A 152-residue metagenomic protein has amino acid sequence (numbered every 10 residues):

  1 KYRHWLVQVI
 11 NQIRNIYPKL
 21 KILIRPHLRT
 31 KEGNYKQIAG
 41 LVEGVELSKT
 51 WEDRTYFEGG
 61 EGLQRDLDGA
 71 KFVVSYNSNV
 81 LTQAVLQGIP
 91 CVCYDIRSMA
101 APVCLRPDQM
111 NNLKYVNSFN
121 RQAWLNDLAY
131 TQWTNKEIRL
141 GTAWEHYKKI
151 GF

Functional and structural regions predicted by a protein language model:
K1-Q37: Conserved catalytic-core segment of nucleotide-activated headgroup transferases in glycan assembly
L20, L28-T82, L86: Donor nucleotide-activated moiety binding/catalytic core segment of transferases that use nucleotide-activated donors
L20-I22, C91-V92, D127-T131: Hydrophobic anchor at the start of a short beta-strand that flanks the dinucleotide cofactor-binding loop
G40-L41, V92-C93, M110: Short, hinge-like loop/turn segments at secondary-structure boundaries
V74, P90-C93: Short hydrophobic beta-strand element within catalytic cores of glycosyltransferases and related nucleotide-activated
N79, P90, R97-S98: Flexible glycine-rich beta->alpha loop in the catalytic core of nucleotide-sugar glycosyltransferases
L81-Q83, M99-P102: Short gly/pro/ser/thr-enriched loop/turn and capping motifs at secondary-structure boundaries
P102-F152: Leloir-type glycosyltransferase catalytic cores
